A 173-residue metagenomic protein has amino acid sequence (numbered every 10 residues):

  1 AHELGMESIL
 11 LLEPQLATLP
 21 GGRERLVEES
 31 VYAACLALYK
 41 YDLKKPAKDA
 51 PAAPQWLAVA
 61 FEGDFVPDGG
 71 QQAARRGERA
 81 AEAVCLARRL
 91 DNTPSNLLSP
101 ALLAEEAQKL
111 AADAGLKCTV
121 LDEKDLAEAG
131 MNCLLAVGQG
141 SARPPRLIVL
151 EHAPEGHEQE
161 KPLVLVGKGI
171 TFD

Functional and structural regions predicted by a protein language model:
A1-T171: N-terminal hydrophobic/helix-forming segments and targeting peptides
